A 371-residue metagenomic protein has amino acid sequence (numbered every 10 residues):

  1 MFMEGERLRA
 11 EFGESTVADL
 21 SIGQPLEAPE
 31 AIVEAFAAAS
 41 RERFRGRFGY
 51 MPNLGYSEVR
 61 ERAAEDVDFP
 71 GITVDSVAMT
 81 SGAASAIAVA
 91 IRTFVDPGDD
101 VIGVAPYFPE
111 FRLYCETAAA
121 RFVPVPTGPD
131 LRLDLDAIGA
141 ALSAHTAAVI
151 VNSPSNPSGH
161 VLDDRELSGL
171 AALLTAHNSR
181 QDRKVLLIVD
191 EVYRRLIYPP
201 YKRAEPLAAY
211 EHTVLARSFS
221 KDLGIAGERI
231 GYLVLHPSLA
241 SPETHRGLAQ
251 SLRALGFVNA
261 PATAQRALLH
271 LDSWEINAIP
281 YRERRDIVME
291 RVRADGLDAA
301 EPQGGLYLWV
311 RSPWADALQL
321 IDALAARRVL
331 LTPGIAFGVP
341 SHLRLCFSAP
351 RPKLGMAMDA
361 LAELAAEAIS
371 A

Functional and structural regions predicted by a protein language model:
M1-G82, V89, W274, A368-A371: N-terminal small-domain helix-loop-helix segment of the aminotransferase-like
R7-F12, L173-K184, P237-P242, A368-I369: Alpha-helix termini
V17-D19, A216, D298-Q303, I335-A336: Short beta-strand
R47-D182, R194-Y210, V214, L354: Conserved core of the PLP fold type I
G71, A171, A323-T332, F337-A371: PLP-dependent enzyme catalytic core of the Aspartate aminotransferase-like
H212-R282: Conserved core segment of the aminotransferase class I/II
A262-L269, Y281-V292, D298-R311, S341: Conserved glycine-rich beta-strand-loop-beta hairpin in the small C-terminal domain of fold type I
